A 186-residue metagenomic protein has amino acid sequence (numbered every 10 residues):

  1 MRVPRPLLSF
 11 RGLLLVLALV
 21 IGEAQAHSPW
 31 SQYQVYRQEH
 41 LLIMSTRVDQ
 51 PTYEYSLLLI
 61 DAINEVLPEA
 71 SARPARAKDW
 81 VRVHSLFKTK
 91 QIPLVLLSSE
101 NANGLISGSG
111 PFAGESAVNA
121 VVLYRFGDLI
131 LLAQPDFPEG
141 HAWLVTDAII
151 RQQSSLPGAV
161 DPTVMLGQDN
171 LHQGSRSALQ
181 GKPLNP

Functional and structural regions predicted by a protein language model:
R11-V20: Bacterial N-terminal signal peptides
A26-I43, S175-P186: Immediate post-signal peptide segment of exported/extracytoplasmic ligand-binding proteins
R37-P51, A72-A75: Short, well-ordered beta-strand elements
T52-P68: Short, polar/charged alpha-helical segment
P68-S85, L166: Short helix-initiation/N-cap motifs at beta->coil->alpha
I92-A113, S177: A ligand-binding cleft/hinge motif common to bilobed small-molecule-binding domains
V122-H141: A bilobed periplasmic-binding-protein/Venus flytrap-type ligand-binding module shared by bacterial periplasmic
S154-P186: An extracytoplasmic/periplasmic, membrane-proximal ligand-sensing/linker region
